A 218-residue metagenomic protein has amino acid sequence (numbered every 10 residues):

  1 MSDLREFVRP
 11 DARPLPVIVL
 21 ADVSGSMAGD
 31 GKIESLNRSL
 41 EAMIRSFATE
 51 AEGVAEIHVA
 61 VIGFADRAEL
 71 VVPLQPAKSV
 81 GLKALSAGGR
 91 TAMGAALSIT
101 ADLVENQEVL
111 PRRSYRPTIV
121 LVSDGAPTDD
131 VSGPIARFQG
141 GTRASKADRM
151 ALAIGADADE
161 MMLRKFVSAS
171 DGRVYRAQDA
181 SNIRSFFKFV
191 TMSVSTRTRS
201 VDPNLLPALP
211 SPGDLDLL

Functional and structural regions predicted by a protein language model:
M1-I18, V23-E34, E105-N106, L110-R112: Acidic, polar low-complexity linker/tail segments
P14-L15, V80, S145-D148, A169-G172: Short glycine-/polar-rich loops that comprise or flank the Walker A/P-loop and associated switch/sensor motifs
L20-S24, L36, V61, T100 (+1 more regions): DG-centered beta-turn motif at the end of beta-strands
G25-E56: …and closely analogous acidic/polar surface helices at protein-protein or active-site interfaces in A-domain-like
A55-A84, M161-S168: Short beta-strand-loop
R67-I99, A126, R143-S145: Short, charged loop segments at secondary-structure junctions
G125-A169: VWA/integrin I-like adhesion module and closely mimicked acidic/polar interface patches used
A156-L205, D214-L218: Von Willebrand factor A/integrin I-like adhesion domains
